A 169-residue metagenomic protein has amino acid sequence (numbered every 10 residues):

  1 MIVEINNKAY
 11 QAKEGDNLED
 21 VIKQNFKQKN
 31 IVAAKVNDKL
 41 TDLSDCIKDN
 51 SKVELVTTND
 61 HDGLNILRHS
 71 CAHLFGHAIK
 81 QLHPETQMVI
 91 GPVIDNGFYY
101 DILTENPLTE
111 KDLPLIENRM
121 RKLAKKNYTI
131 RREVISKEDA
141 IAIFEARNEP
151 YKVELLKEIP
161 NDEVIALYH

Functional and structural regions predicted by a protein language model:
M1-A72, G76-G97, L115-K122: Ubiquitin-like/PB1-type beta-grasp interaction modules and other compact soluble beta-rich domains
D45-I66, Q87-V93, Y99-H169: Auxiliary tRNA-acceptor-end handling modules of aminoacyl-tRNA synthetases
